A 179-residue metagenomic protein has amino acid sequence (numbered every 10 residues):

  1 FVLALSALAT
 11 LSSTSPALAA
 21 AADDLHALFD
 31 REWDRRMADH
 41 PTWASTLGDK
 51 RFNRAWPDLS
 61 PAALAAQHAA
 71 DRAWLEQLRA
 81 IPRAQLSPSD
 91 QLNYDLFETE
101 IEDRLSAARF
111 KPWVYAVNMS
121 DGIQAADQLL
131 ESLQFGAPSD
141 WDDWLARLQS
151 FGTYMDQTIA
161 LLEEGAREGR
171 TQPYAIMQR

Functional and structural regions predicted by a protein language model:
V2-S13: Bacterial N-terminal signal peptides
P16-R179: N-terminal maturation segment of proteins
